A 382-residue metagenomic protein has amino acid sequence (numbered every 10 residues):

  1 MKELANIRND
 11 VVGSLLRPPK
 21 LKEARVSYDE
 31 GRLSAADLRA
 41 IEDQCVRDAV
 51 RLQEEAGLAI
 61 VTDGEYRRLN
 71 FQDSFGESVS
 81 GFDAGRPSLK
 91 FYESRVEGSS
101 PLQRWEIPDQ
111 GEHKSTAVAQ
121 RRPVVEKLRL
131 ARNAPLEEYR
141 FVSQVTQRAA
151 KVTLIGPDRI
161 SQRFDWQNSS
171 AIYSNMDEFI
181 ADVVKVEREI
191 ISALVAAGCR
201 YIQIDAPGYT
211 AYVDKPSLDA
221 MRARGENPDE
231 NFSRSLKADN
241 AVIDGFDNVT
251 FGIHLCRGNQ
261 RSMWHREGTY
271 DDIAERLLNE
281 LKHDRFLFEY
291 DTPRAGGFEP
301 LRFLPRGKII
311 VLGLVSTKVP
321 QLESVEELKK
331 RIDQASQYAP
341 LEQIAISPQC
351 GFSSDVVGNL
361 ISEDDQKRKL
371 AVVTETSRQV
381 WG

Functional and structural regions predicted by a protein language model:
M1-G382: Domain-level signal for soluble alpha/beta catalytic cores
